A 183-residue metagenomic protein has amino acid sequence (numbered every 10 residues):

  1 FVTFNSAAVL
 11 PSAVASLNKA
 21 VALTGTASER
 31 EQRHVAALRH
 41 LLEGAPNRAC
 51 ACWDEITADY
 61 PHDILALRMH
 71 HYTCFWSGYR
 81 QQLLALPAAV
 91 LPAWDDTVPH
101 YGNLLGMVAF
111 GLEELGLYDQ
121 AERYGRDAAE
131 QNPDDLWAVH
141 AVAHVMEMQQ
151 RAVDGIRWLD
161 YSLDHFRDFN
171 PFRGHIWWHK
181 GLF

Functional and structural regions predicted by a protein language model:
F1-E31, V35-R48, T73-A85, Q150-A152: Inter-helical turn/loop elements of alpha-helical hairpins
T3, H40, C74, L112 (+2 more regions): Residue at a conserved register position within TPR or TPR-like alpha-solenoid repeats
A20, E55-I56, V90-W94, D127-A128 (+1 more regions): Canonical positions in the second alpha-helix
G25-S28, Y60-H62, D95, P99 (+3 more regions): Short coil turns that delineate tetratricopeptide repeat
V35-L38, M69, M107, A141-H144 (+1 more regions): "A position-specific structural signal for the A-helix of alpha-solenoid helical repeats
V145-F183: Long, internal scaffold/assembly segments composed of regular secondary structure
